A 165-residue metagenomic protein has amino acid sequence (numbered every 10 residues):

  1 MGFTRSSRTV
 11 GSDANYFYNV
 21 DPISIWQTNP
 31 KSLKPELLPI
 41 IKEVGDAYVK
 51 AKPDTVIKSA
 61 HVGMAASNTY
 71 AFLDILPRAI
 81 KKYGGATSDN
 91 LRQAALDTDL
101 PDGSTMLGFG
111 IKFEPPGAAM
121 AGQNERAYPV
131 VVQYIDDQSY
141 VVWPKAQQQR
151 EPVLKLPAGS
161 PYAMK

Functional and structural regions predicted by a protein language model:
M1-S67, K145-Q149, P157-A163: Extracellular/periplasmic periplasmic-binding protein-like sensory domains
Y16-N19, G110, V130, K165: Generic structural signal for residues positioned in beta-strands
K50-V62, L73-V142: Segments of small-molecule ligand-sensing domains
Y70: Hydrophobic alpha-helical segments that form the core of small-molecule binding pockets and/or dimer interfaces
